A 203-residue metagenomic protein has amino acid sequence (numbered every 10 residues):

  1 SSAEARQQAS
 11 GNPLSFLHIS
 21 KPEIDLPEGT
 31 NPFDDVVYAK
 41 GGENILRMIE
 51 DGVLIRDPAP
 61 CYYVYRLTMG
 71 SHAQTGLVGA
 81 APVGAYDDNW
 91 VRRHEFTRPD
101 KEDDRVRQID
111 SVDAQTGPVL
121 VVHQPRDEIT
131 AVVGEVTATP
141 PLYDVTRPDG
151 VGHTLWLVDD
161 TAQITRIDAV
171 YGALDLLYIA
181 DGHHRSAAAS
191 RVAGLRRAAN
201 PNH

Functional and structural regions predicted by a protein language model:
S1-H203: A cross-family signal for N-terminal binding/gating loops and helix N-caps that shape access to the active site
